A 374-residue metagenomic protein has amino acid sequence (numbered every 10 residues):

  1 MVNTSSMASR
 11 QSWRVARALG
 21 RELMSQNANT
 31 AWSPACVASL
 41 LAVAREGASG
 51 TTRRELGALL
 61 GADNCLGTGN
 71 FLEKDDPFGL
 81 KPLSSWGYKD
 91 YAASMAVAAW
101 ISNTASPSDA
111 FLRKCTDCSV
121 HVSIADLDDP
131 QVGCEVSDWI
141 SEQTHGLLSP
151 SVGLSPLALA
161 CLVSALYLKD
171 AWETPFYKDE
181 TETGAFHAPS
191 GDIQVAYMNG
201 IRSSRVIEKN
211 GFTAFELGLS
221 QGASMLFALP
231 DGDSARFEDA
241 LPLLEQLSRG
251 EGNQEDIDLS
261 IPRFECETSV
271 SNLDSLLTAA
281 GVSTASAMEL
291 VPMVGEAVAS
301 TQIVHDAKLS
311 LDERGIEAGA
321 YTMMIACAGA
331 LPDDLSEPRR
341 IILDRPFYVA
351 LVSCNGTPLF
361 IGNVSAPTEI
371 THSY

Functional and structural regions predicted by a protein language model:
M1-L56, E142, S336, V364: Flexible propeptides and autoinhibitory/regulatory segments associated with cysteine proteases
V2-L19, I316-E337, H372-Y374: Short, positively charged
N27, C65-D231, G250-D334: Non-catalytic, conformational "gating/processing" segments within enzyme and secreted inhibitor domains
A35-E46, V97, C161-A165, Y348: Contiguous, well-ordered alpha-helical segments that form the cores/surfaces of helical PPI scaffolds
E55-D63: Primarily short, surface-exposed interaction patches in extracytoplasmic proteins
L162, K209, T213-A228, P332-Y374: Extended hydrophobic
G232-S234, E245: PPIase-associated folding chaperone regions across multiple families
S234-A235, P358: Short beta-strands and strand-coil junctions in structured, solvent-facing domains, enriched
